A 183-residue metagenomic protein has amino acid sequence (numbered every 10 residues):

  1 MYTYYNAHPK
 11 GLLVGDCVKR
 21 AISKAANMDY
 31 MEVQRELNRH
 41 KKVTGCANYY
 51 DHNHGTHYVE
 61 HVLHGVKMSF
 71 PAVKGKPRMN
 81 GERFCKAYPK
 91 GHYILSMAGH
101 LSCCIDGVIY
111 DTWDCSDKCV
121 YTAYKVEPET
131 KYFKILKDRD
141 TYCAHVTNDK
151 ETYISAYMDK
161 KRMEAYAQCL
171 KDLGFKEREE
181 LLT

Functional and structural regions predicted by a protein language model:
M1-A47: Active-site nucleophile-adjacent alpha helix/oxyanion-hole segment immediately C-terminal to the catalytic cysteine
K41-G99, I105-D114: Conserved active-site-adjacent core of cysteine acyl-enzyme catalytic domains
C104-I105, K137: Generic beta-strand structural signal
D111-K131: Noncatalytic regulatory segments and standalone regulatory/sensor domains
F133-T152: Short aromatic-glycine-(Arg/Gly/Cys) micro-motifs in beta-strand/loop hairpins
D149-R162: A short, exposed loop/beta-hairpin motif centered on an aromatic-Gly-Thr core
D172-T183: Short, mixed-charge low-complexity intrinsically disordered segments
